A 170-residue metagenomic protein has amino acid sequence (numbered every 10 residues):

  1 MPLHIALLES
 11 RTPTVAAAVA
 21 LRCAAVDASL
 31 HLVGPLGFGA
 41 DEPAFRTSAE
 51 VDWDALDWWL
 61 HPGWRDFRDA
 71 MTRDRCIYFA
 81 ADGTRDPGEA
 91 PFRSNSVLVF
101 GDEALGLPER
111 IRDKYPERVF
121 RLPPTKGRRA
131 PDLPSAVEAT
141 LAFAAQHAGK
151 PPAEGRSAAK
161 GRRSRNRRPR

Functional and structural regions predicted by a protein language model:
M1-R170: Post-transcriptional modification and biogenesis factors for structured RNAs of the translation apparatus
